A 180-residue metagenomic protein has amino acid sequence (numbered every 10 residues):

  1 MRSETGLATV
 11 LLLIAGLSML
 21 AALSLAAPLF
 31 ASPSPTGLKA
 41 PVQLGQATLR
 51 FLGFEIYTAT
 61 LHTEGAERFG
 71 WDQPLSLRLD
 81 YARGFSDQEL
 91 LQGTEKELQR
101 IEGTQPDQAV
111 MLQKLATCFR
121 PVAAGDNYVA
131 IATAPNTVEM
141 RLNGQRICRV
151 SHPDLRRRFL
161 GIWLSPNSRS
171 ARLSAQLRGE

Functional and structural regions predicted by a protein language model:
M1-L7: N-terminal secretory signal peptides that target proteins for export/translocation
E4, I14-L17, L38: A composition-driven signal for long, intrinsically disordered, charge-rich low-complexity tracts
A8-V10, G84: A generic signature of intrinsically disordered, low-complexity regions enriched in glycine/proline and charged/polar
V10-S24: Bacterial N-terminal signal peptides
A27-E180: Terminal leader/tail segments of proteins
